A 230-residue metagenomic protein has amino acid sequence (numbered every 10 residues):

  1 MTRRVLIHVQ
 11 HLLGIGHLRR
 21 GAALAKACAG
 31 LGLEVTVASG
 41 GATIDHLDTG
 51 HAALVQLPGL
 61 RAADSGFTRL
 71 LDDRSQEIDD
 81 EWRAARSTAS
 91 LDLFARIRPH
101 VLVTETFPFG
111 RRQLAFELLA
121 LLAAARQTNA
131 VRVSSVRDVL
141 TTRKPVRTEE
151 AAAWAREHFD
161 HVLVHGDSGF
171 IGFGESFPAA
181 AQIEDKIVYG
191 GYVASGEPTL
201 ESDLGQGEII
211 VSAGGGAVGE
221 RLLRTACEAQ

Functional and structural regions predicted by a protein language model:
M1-G14, T104-T106: Nucleotide-activated donor-dependent transferases that construct or modify glycoconjugates
R3, A27-E81, A85-S87: Conserved nucleotide-sugar phosphate-binding/catalytic loop shared by glycosyltransferases and other
R4, H100-V101, H161, E208: Structural motif
V9-A22, E220: A short, glycine/small-residue-rich beta-strand->loop->alpha-helix junction that serves as a flexible
I44-H51, R156, S176-I183, T199-L204: Short loop/helix-cap segments at secondary-structure boundaries that form the rim of catalytic
D72-A115: Conserved nucleotide-sugar donor-binding subdomain of glycosyltransferases
F116-Y189: Active-site-proximal region of nucleotide-activated glycan assembly enzymes, centered on histidine/acidic-rich loops
G196-P198, Q206-Q230: Conserved catalytic-core segment of nucleotide-activated headgroup transferases in glycan assembly
